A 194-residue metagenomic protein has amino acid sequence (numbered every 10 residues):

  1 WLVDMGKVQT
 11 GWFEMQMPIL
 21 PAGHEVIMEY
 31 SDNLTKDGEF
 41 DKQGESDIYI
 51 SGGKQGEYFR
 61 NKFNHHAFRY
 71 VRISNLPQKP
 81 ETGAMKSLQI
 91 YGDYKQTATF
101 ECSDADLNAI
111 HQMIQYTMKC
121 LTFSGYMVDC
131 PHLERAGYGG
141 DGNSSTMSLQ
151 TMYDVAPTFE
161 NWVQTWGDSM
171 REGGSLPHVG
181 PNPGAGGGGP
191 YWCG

Functional and structural regions predicted by a protein language model:
W1-P131, G140-D141, P157-E160, W166 (+1 more regions): Extracellular/oxidizing-compartment recognition motifs
L76, S144-V155: Well-ordered alpha-helical scaffold segments within catalytic/enzyme domains
E134: Phosphate-binding glycine-rich loops and their immediate beta-loop-alpha structural context
Y138-S144, T151, W192-C193: An alpha-helical repeat/solenoid feature that recognizes helix-turn-helix modules
M147-Q150, Q164, D168: Generic alpha-helical structural context detector
G186-G194: Thiamine diphosphate
